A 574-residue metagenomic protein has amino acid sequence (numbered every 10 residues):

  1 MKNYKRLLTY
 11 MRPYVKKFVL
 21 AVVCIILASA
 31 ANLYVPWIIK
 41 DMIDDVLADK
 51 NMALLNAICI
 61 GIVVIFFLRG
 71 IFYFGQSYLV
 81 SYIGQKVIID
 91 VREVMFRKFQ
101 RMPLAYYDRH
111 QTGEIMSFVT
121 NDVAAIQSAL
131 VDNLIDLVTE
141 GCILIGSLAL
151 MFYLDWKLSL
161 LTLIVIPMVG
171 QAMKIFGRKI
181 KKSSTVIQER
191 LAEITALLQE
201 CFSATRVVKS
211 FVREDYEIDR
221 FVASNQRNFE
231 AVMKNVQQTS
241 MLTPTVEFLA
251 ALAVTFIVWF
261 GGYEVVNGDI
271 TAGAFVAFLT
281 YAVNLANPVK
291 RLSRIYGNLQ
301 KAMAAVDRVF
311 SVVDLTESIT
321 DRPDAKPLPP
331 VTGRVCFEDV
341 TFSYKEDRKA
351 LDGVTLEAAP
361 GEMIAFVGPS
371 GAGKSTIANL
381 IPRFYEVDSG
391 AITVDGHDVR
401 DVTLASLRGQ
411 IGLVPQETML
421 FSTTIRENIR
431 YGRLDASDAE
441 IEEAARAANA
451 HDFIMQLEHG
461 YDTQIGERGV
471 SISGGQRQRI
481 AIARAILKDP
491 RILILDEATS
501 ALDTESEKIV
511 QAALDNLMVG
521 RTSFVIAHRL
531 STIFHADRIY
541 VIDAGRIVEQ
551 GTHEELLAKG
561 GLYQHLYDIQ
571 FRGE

Functional and structural regions predicted by a protein language model:
M1-N32, I39, D45-C59, L68 (+12 more regions): Membrane-integrated ABC transporters
K5-L8, K16-D41, I58, I62 (+6 more regions): Alpha-helical segments in transporter systems
P13, K17-A30, I65-L68, D132-V186 (+2 more regions): Transmembrane helices of ABC transporter permease
D49, Q85, E93-A125, A196-R220 (+5 more regions): Short intracellular "coupling" helices and adjacent cytoplasmic loop segments at the cytosolic face of multi-pass
K50-N51, L150-I164, K234, Q238-D307 (+1 more regions): Helix-loop-helix
L104-A105, N121-L130, L134, C142 (+5 more regions): An intracellular "coupling" helix at the cytosolic face of ABC transporter transmembrane type-1 domains
D314, D321-R322, L328-E574: ABC-type nucleotide-binding domain
